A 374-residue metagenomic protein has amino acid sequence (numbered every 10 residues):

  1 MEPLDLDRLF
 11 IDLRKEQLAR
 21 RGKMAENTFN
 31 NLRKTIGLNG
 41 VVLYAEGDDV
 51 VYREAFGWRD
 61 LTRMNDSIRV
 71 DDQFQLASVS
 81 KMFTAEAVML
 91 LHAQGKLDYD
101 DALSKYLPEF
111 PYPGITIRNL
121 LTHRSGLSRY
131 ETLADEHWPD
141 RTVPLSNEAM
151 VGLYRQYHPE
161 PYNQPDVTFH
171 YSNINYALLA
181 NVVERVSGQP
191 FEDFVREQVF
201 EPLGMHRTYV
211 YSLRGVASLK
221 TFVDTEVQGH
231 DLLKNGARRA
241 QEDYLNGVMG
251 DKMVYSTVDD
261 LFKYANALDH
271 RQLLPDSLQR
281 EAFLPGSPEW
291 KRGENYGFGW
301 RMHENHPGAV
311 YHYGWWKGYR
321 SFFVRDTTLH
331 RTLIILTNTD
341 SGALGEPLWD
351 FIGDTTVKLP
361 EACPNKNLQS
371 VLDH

Functional and structural regions predicted by a protein language model:
M1-A55, E184-Q189, D193-E197, E201 (+1 more regions): Catalytic loop of the DD-peptidase/beta-lactamase superfamily, centered on the K-T-G motif and neighboring
T35-V41, R63-L120, P161-I174, M249-G250 (+1 more regions): Short active-site loop at a secondary-structure junction that contains or immediately precedes the catalytic residue(s)
V51-R63, A149-L153, G229-R238: Acidic-glycine-rich active-site phosphate/pyrophosphate-binding loop
V70, Q75-S78, L91-L133, R185-Q228: Active-site helix/loop module of the DD-peptidase/beta-lactamase fold, centered on the serine-lysine SxxK catalytic
D72, T132-A217, N246-F262: Catalytic-site signature segments of enzymes, centered on catalytic residues
E109, H123-G126, Q156, A267-H270 (+1 more regions): Residues within well-ordered alpha-helical secondary structure of globular protein domains
L120-L121, L153-Q156, A282: A generic structural signal for nonpolar/aromatic side chains embedded in well-ordered alpha-helices
